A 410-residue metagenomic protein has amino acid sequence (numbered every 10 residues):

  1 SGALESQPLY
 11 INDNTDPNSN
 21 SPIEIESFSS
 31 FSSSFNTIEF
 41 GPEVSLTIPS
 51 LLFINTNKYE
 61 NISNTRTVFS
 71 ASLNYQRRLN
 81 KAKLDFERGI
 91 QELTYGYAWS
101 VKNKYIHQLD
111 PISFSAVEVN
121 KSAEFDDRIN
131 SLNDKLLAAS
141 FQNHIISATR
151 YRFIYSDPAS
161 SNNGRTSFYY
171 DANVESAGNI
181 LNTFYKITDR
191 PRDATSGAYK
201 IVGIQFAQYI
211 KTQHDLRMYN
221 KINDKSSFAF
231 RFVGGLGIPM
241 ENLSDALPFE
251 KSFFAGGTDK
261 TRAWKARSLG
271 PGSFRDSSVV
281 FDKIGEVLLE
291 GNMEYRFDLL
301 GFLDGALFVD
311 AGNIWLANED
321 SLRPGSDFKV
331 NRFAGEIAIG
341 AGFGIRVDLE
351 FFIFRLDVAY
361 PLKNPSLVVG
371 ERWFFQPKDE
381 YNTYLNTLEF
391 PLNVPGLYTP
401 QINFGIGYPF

Functional and structural regions predicted by a protein language model:
S1-A3, P8-P22, Y105-F297, F302 (+1 more regions): C-terminal outer-membrane beta-barrel translocator/porin domains of Gram-negative envelope proteins and their
S1-Y169, R262-A263, L269, F274 (+3 more regions): Gram-negative/organellar outer-membrane beta-barrel architecture
F35, D282, E286, V330-A338 (+2 more regions): Short amphipathic alpha-helix initiation/capping segments at coil-to-helix junctions
S45, T94-G96, R152-I154, D215-R217 (+4 more regions): Outer-membrane beta-barrel architecture
L51, I345-F354, P409: Metal-dependent nuclease catalytic cores in nucleic-acid-processing enzymes, especially RNase H-like/related
R78, L300, G312-L316, E350-F352 (+1 more regions): Short Gly/Pro-enriched loop/turn and capping motifs at secondary-structure junctions
L289-F297, A311, I337-L349, Q401-G405: Conserved C-terminal beta-signal and adjacent last beta-strands/turns of outer-membrane beta-barrel proteins
G305-F308, I353-A359: Conserved active-site loop/cleft motifs that coordinate metal ions or position small ligands
